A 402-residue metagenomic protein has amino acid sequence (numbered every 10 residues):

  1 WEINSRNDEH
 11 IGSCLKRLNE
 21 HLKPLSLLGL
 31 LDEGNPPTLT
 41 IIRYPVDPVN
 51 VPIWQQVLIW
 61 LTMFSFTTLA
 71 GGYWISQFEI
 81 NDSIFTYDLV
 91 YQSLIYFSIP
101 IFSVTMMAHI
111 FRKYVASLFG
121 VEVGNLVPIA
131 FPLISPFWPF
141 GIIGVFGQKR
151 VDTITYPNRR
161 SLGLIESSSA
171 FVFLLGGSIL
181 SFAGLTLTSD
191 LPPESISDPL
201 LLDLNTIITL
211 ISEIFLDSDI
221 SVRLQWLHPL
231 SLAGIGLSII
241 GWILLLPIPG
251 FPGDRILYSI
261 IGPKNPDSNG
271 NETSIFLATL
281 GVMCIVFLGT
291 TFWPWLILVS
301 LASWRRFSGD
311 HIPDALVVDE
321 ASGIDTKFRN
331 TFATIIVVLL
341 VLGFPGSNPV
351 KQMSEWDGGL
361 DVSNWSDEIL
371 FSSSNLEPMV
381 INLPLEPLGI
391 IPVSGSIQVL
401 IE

Functional and structural regions predicted by a protein language model:
W1-E402: Hydrophobic transmembrane alpha-helices and their immediate loop junctions in multi-pass integral membrane proteins
